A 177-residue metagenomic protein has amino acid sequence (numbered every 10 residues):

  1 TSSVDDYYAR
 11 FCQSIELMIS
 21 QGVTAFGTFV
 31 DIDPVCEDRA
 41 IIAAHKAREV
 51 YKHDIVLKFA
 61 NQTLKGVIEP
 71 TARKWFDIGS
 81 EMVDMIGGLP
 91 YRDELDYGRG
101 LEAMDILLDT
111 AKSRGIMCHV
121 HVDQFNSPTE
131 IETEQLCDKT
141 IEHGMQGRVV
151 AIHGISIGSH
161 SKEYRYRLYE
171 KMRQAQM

Functional and structural regions predicted by a protein language model:
T1-A9, K58-P70, P90-R99: Active-site mouth loops of central-metabolism enzymes
T1-F29, V35-K52, D77: Alpha-helical scaffold segments that flank or form the walls of functional sites
G27, V56-A60, H119, V150: A structural signal for isolated positions on well-ordered beta-strands in alpha/beta enzyme cores
F29-P34, T63-K65, Q124-F125: Conserved short loop/turn motifs at secondary-structure junctions
V35, L57-K58, S127: A generic signature of intrinsically disordered, low-complexity regions enriched in glycine/proline and charged/polar
R39-Y51, E69-V150, S156-M177: Histidine/acidic residue-rich metal-binding segments in metalloenzymes
